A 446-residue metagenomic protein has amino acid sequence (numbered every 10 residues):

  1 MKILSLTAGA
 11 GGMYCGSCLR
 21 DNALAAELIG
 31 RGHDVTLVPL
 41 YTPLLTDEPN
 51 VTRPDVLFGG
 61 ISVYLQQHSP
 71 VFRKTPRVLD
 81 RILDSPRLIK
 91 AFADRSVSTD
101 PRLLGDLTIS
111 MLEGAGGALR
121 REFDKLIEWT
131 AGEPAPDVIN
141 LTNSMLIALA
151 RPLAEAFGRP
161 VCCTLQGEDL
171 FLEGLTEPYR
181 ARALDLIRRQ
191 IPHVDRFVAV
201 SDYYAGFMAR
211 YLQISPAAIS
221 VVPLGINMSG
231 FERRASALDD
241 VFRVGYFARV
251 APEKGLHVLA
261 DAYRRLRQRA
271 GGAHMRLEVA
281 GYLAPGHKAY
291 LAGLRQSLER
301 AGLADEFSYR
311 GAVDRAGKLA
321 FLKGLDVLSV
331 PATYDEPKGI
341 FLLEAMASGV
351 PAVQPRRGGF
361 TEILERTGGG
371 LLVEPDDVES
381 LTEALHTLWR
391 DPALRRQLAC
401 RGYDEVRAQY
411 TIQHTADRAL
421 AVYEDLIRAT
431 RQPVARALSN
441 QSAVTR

Functional and structural regions predicted by a protein language model:
L37-K125: A conserved catalytic-core segment of Leloir-type glycosyltransferases
Y203, G225: Carbohydrate-associated surface elements
A237-K254, A260-R264, E278: Conserved donor-binding/catalytic core segment of Leloir-type glycosyltransferases
R276-R295: Glycosyltransferase donor-sugar binding loop
L291-A316: Nucleotide-activated donor-binding/catalytic signature segment of Leloir-type glycosyltransferases, i.e., the conserved
P351-Q354: Short hydrophobic beta-strand element within catalytic cores of glycosyltransferases and related nucleotide-activated
R366-T367, L371-V378, T387-P392: Conserved acidic donor-binding segment of nucleotide-sugar-dependent glycosyltransferases
S380, T387, L394-A408, T415-A421 (+1 more regions): A short, well-ordered alpha-helix in the C-terminal region of glycosyltransferases
